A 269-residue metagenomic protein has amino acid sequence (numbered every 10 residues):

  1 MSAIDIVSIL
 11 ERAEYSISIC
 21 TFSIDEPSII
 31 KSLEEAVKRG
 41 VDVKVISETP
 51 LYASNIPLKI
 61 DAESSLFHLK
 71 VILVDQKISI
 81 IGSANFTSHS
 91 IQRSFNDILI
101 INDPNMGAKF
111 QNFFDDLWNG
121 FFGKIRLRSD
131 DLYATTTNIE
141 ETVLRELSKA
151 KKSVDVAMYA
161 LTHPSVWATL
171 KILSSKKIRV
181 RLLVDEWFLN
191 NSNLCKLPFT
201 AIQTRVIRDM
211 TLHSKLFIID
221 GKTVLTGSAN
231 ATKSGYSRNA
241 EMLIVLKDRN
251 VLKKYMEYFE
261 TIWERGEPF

Functional and structural regions predicted by a protein language model:
M1-E14, C20-S148, P164, T169 (+1 more regions): HKD-type phospholipase D/PLD-like phosphodiesterase module
T21, A157-Y159: Glycine-rich anion-binding loop/nest that anchors nucleotide
F121-R126, T261-F269: Charged phosphate-binding loop/patch that engages nucleotide di/tri-phosphates or the phosphate backbone of nucleic
K151: Zn2+-dependent cytidine deaminase-like catalytic core
